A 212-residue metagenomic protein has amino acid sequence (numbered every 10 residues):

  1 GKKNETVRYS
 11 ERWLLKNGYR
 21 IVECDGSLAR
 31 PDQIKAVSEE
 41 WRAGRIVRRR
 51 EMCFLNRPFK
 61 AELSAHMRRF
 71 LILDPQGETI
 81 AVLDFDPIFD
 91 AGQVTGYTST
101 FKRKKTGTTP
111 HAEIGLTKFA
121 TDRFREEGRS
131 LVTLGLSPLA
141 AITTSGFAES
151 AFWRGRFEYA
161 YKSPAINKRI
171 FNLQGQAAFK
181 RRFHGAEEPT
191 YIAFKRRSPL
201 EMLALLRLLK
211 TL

Functional and structural regions predicted by a protein language model:
G1-R156, R169-A178, R182-H184, E188-L212: A conserved beta-strand-loop-helix scaffold within acyl/acetyltransferase catalytic domains
Y161-R169: Active-site rim elements
